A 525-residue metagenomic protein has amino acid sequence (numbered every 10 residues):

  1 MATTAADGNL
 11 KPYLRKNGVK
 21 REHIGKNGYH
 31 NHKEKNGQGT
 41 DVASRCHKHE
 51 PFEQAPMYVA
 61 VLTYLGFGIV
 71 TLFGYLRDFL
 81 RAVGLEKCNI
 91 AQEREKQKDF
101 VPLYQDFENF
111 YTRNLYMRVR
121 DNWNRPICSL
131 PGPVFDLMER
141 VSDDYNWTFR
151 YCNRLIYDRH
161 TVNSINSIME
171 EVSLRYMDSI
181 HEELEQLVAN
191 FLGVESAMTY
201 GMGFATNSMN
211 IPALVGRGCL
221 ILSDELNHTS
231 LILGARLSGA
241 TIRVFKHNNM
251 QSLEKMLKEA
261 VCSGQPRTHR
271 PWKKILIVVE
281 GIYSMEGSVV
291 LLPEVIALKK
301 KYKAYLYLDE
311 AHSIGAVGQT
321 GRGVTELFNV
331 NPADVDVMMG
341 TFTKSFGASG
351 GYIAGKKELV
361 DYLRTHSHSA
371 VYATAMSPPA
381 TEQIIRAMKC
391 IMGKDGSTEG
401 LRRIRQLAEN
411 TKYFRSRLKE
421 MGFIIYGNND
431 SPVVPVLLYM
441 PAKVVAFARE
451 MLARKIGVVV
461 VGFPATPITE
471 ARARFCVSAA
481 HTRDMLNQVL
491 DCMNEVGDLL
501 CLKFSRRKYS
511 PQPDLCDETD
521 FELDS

Functional and structural regions predicted by a protein language model:
M1-E22, N27, K48-P51, A55 (+10 more regions): PLP-dependent enzyme catalytic core of the Aspartate aminotransferase-like
Y13-V19, H23-N31, K35-Y176: Conserved N-terminal helix/loop that builds the PLP phosphate-binding region of the aspartate aminotransferase-like
Y116-R118, V290, E358, P378-N429 (+2 more regions): Conserved PLP-dependent catalytic core of the aminotransferase class-I/II
E185-M209, F245: Short loop-beta-helix segment that forms the pyridoxal 5′-phosphate
N210-T229: Conserved PLP-anchoring active-site segment centered on the Schiff-base-forming lysine
E225-L233, L359, T469: Short, glycine/polar-rich helix-capping loops at beta-to-alpha or helix-loop-helix junctions that flank or form
R243-L308: Active-site phosphate-binding strand-loop segment of PLP-dependent enzymes
T320, E326-Y362: Active-site PLP attachment segment
